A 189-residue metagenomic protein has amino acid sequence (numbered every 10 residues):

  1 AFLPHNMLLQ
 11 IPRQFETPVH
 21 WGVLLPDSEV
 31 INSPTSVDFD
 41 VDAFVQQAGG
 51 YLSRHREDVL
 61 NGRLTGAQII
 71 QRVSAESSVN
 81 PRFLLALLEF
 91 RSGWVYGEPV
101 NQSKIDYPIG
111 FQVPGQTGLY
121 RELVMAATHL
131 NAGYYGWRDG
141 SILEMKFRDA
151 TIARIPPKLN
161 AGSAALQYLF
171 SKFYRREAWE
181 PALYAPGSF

Functional and structural regions predicted by a protein language model:
A1-L24, S28-V37, Q112-F189: Non-catalytic cell-wall polysaccharide-engagement segments
E29, P34-R91: Export/targeting segments at the very N-terminus of extracytoplasmic proteins
E57-D58, V100, R138-L143: Short coil/turn segments at secondary-structure boundaries
S74-S77, R91-E98, A127-R138: Sec/Tat-exported extracytoplasmic proteins
R82, P108, L123: Extracellular structured ligand-interaction cores
L84-F90, I109-F111, L130: Long, contiguous hydrophobic alpha-helical segments, chiefly transmembrane helices and signal peptides
F90-R91, K104, L143-E144: Flexible domain-boundary/linker segments
Y96-Q112: Catalytic cores of eukaryotic secretory-pathway lumenal/extracellular enzymes that build and remodel glycoconjugates
